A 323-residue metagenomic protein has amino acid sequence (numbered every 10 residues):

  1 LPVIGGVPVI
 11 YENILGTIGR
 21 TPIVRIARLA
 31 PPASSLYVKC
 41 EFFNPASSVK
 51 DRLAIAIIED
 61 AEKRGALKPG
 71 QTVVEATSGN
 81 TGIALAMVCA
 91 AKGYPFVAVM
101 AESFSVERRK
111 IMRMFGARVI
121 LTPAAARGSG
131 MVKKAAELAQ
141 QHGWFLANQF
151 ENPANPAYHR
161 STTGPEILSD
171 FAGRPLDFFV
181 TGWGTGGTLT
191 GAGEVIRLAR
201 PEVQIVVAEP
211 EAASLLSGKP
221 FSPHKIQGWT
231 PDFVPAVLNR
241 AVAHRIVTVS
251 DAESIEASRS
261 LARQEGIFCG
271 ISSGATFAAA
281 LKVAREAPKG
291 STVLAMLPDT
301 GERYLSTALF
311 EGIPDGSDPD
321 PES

Functional and structural regions predicted by a protein language model:
L1-S323: PLP-dependent amino-acid enzyme catalytic core
